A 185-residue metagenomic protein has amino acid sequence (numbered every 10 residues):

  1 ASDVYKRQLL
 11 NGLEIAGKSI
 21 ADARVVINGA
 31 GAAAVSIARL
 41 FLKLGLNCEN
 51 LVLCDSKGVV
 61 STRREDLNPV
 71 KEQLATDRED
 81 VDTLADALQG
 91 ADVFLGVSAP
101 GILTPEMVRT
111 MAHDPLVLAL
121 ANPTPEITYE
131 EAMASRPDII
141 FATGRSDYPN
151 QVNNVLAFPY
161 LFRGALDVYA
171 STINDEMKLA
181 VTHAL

Functional and structural regions predicted by a protein language model:
A1-V4: Short, small-residue-biased leader/transition segments that mark boundaries at the very start of proteins
K6-A23, T83-L84: A short, basic/flexible loop-to-alpha-helix module at the beginning of a structural domain
E14, R64-T110: A structured beta-alpha segment of the ubiquitous adenosine-cofactor-binding alpha/beta core
A23, V70-D80, I139-G144, F162-S171: Short beta-alpha connecting loops at secondary-structure transitions that line or flank enzyme active sites
N28, L46-K71: NAD(P)-binding Rossmann-fold cofactor-contacting core
A34-V35: N-terminal Rossmann-fold NAD(P) dinucleotide-binding loop
I102, R109-A112, L120-N153: Rossmann-fold NAD(P)-binding glycine/threonine-rich loop
H113, A170-L185: Glycine-rich phosphate/adenylate-binding loop
